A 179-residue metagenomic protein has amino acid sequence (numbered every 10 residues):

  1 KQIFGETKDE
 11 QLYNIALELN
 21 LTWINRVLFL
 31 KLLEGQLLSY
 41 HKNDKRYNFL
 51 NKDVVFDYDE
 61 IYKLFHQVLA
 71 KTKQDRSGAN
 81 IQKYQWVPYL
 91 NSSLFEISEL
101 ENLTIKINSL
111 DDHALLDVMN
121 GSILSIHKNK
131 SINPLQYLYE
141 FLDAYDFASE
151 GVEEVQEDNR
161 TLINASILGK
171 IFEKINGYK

Functional and structural regions predicted by a protein language model:
K1-K179: Preference for the N-terminal adenyl/adenosyl cofactor-binding alpha/beta module
